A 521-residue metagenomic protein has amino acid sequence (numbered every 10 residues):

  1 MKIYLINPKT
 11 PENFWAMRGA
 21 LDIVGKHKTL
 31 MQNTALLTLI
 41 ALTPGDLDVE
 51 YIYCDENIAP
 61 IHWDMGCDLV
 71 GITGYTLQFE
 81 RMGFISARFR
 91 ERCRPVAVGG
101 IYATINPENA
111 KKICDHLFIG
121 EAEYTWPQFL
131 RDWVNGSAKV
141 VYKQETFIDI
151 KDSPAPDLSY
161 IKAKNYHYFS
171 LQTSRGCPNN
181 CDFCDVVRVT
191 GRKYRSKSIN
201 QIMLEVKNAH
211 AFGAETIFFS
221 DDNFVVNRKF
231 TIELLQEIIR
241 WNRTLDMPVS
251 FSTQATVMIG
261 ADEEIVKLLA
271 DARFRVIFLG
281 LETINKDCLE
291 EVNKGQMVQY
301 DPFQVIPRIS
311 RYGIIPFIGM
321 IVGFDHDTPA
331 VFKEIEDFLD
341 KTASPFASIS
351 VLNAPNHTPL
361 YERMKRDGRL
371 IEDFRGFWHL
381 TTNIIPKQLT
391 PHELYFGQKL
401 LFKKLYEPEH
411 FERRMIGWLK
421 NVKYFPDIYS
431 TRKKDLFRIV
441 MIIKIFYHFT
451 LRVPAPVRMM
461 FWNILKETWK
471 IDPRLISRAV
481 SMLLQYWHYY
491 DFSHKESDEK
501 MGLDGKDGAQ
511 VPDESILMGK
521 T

Functional and structural regions predicted by a protein language model:
M1-A214: Acidic, low-complexity intrinsically disordered segments
K2-L5, E12, G25-K26, D48-I52 (+4 more regions): Radical SAM enzyme core and accessory elements
T10-A16, N106-N109, N179, N227-K229 (+4 more regions): Flexible glycine/acidic-rich beta-alpha junction loops that bind and position SAM and/or redox cofactors in anaerobic
D22, G71, I113-L117, N135-G136 (+4 more regions): Short, hinge-like loop/turn segments at secondary-structure boundaries
L39-E50, F212, A272, V305-P316 (+3 more regions): A structural motif corresponding to the C-terminal end of an alpha-helix and its immediate exit/capping segment
I61-H62, C67-L69, L234-I239, T328-S344 (+1 more regions): Short, electropositive alpha-helical surface patch
N109-P127, L268-V276, E336-I349: Structural recognition of alpha->loop->beta junctions
P154-F317, V322-D337, K365: Radical SAM [4Fe-4S] cluster-binding motif and immediate context
